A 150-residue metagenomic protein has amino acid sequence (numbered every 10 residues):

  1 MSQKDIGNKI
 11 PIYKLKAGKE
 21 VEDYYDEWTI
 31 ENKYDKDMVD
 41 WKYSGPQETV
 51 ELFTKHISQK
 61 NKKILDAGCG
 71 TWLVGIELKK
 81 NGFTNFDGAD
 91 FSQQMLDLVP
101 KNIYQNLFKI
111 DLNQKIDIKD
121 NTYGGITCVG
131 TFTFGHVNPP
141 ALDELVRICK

Functional and structural regions predicted by a protein language model:
M1-H56: Conserved class I S-adenosyl-L-methionine
I57-K63: Short helix-loop-beta connector
K62, Q105, G124: Conserved acidic residues
L65-K115: Class I SAM-dependent methyltransferase SAM/SAH-binding core
Q94, T133-H136: Conserved nucleotide-cofactor-binding alpha/beta core module
Q114-I126: A short acidic, Gly/Pro-enriched loop at the edge of an enzyme's catalytic core that lines a small-molecule cofactor
C128-F132: Residues lining the SAM
P139-K150: A short glycine-rich, Lys/Arg-flanked "PGG" loop and its adjoining helix->strand segment in the class I
